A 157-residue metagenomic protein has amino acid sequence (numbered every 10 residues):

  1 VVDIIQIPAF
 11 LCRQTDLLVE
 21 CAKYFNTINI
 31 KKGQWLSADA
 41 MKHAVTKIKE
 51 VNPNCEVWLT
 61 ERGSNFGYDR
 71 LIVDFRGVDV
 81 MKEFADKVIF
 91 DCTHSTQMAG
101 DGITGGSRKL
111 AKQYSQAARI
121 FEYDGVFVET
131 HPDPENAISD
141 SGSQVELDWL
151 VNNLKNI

Functional and structural regions predicted by a protein language model:
V1-Q6, Q14-L17: N-terminal active-site wall of soluble small-molecule enzyme domains
I5, F25-I28, P134-A137: Generic preference for well-ordered secondary structure
R13-T130: Catalytic alpha/beta core domains of metabolic enzymes, predominantly
D133-I157: C-terminal helical cap(s) of enzyme catalytic domains, especially alpha/beta-barrels
